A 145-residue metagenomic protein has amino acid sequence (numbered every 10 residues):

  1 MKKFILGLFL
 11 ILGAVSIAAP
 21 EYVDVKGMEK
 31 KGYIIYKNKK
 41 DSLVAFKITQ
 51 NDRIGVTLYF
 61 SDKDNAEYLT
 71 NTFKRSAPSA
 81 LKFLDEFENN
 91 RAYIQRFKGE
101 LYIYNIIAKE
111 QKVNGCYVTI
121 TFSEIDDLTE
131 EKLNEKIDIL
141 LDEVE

Functional and structural regions predicted by a protein language model:
F4-A14: Sec-dependent N-terminal signal peptides
A14-P20: Sec/Tat signal peptide C-region and signal peptidase I cleavage site
D24-I34, I120-E145: Surface-exposed amphipathic alpha-helical segments
E29-K31, T49-N51, D64, E88-N89 (+1 more regions): Short, solvent-exposed coil/turn segments at beta-strand boundaries
E29-K40, R75-E88: Short secondary-structure junctions
K40-V44, R53-G55, K98-I107: Short, surface-exposed coil-to-beta transition loops
L43-N71, Y117-S123: A short acidic-to-branched-hydrophobic micro-motif
A77-N114: Signature of long, low-cysteine stretches enriched in small and polar/charged residues
